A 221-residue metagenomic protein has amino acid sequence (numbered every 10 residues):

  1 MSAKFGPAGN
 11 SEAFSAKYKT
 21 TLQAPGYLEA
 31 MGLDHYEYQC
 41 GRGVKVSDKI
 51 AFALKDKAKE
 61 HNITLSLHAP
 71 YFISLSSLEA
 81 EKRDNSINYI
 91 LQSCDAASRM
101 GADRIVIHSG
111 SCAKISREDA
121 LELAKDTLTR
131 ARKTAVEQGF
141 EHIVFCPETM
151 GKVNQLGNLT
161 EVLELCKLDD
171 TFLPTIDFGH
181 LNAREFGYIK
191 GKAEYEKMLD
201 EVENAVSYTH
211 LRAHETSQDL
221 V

Functional and structural regions predicted by a protein language model:
M1-D95: N-terminal pre-domain/capping segments
F5-G9, Y36-Y38, L65-L67, I105-I107 (+3 more regions): Hydrophobic faces of well-ordered beta-strands that scaffold small-molecule active sites in alpha/beta enzyme cores
A8-E12, Q39-G43, P70-F72, G110-C112 (+3 more regions): Active-site beta-loop-alpha junctions enriched in small/polar residues
T21, A124-L128, K192-L199: Well-ordered, non-membrane alpha-helical segments in soluble/globular domains
K59, S76-T175: Active-site acidic/histidine proton-transfer and metal-coordination neighborhood in alpha/beta enzyme cores
M150-E161, A183-L199: Active-site glycine- and acidic-residue-rich loops that bind and position anionic ligands or nucleotide-like cofactors
T209-T216: Conserved small/polar residues in nucleotide/adenosyl-binding loops
